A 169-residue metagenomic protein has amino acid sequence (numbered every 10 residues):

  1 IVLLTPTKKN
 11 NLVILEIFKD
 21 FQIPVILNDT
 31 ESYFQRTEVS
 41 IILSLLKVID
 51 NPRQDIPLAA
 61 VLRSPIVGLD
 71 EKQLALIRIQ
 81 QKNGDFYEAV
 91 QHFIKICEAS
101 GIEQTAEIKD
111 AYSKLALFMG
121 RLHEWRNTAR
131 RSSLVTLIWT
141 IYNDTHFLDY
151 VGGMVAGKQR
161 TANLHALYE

Functional and structural regions predicted by a protein language model:
I1-L76, Q80, A89-Q91, K109-S113 (+3 more regions): Conserved motor-region signature of P-loop NTPase helicases/translocases
